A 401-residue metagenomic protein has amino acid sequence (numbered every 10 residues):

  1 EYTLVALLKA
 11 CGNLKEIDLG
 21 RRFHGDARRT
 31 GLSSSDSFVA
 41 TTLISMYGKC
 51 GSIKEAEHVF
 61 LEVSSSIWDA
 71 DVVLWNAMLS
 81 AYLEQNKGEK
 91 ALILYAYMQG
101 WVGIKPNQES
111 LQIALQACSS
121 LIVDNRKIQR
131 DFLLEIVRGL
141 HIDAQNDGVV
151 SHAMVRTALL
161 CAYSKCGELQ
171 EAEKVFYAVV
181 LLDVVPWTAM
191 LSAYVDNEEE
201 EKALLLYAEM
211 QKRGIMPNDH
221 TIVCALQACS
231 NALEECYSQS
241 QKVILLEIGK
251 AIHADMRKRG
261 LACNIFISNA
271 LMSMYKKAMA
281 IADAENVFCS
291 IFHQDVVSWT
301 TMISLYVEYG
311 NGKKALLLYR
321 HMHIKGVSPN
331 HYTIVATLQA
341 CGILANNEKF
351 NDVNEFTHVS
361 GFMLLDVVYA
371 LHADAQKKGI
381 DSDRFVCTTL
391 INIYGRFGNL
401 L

Functional and structural regions predicted by a protein language model:
E1-V5, G20, S35-D36, A40-T41 (+27 more regions): Pentatricopeptide repeat
E16-R21, K49-G51, Q129-V137, K242-I248 (+3 more regions): Helix-turn-helix repeat elements of alpha-solenoid scaffolds
G31, I67, V102-G103, G148 (+8 more regions): Inter-helix linker motif
M46, V63, M78, M98 (+8 more regions): Methionine-biased hydrophobic packing positions in alpha-helices, especially within tandem helical repeat solenoids
